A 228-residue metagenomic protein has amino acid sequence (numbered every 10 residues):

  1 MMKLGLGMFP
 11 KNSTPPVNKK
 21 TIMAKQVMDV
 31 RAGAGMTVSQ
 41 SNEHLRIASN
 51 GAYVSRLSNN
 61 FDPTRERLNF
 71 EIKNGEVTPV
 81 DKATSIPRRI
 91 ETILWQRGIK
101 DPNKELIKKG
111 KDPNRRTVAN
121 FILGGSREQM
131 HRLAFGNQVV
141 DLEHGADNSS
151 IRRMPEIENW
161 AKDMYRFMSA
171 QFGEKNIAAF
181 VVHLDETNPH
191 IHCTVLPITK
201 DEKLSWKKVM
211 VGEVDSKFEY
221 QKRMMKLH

Functional and structural regions predicted by a protein language model:
M1-H228: N-terminal nicking endonuclease/strand-transfer module with a His-rich metal-binding environment and a catalytic Tyr
